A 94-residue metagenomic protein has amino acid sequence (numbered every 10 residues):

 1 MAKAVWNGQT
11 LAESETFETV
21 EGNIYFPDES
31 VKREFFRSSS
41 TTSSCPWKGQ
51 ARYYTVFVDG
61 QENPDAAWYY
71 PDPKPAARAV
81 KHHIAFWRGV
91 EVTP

Functional and structural regions predicted by a protein language model:
M1-P94: Terminal leader/tail segments of proteins
